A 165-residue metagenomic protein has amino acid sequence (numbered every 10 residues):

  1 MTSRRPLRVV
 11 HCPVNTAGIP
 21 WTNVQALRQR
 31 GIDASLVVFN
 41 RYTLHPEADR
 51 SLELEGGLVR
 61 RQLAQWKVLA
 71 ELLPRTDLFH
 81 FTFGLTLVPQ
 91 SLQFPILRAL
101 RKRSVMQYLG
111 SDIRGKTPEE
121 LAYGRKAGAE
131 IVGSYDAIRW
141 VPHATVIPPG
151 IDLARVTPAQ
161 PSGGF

Functional and structural regions predicted by a protein language model:
M1-H45, A129: N-terminal subdomain of nucleotide-sugar transferases
R8-P13, L69-P89, V105: Short N-terminal targeting/anchoring amphipathic segment
V14-I19, L85-V88, G110-R114, D136 (+1 more regions): Short beta->alpha connector loops
T22-A26, Q90-I96, T117-Y123: A short acidic, amphipathic alpha-helical/loop segment
G31, R75-D77, R101, K126-G128 (+1 more regions): Short, well-ordered alpha-helix to beta-strand connector turns
V37, L78-F83, F94-R114, G128-V132: Active-site proximal beta-strand in glycosyltransferases
Y42-R61: N-terminal beta-loop-helix "entrance" segment that forms/cooperates in small-molecule cofactor or anionic ligand
I113, G124-G163: Donor nucleotide-sugar binding/catalytic pocket of nucleotide-sugar-dependent glycosyltransferases
